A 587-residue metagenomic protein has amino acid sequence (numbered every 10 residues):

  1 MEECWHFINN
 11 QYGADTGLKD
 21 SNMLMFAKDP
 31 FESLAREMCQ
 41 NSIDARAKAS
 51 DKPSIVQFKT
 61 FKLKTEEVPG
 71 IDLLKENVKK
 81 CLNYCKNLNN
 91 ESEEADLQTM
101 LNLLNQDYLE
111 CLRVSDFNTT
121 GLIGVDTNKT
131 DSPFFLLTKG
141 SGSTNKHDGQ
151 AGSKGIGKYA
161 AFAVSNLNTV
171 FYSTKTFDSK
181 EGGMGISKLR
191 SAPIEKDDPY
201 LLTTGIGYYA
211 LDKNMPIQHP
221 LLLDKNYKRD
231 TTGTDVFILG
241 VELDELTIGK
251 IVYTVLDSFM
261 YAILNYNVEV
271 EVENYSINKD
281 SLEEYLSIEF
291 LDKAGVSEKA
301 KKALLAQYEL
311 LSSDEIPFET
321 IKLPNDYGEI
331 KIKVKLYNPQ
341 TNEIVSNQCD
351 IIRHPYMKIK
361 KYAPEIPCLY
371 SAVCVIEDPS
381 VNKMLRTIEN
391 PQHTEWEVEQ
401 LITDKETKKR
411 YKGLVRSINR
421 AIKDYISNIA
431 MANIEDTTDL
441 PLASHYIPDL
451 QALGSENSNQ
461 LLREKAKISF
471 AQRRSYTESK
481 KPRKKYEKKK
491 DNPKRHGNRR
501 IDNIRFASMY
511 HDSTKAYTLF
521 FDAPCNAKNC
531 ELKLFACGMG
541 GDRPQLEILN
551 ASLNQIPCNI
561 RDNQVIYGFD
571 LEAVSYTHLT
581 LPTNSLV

Functional and structural regions predicted by a protein language model:
M1-S115, I123-S132, V565-D570: Bergerat-fold GHKL ATPase/HATPase_c domain
G70-D96, L101, N105-L112, D178-D235 (+1 more regions): Extended charged low-complexity segments that act as oligomerization/scaffolding linkers
L88-S191: Flexible ATP-lid and adjacent glycine-rich G1/G2 motifs of the Bergerat
L239-D326: Glycine/threonine-rich ATP-lid/beta-loop region of ATP-binding domains
V241, M260-N267, Y327-P441: GHKL/Bergerat-fold ATPase module
V270-N274, P524-I560: Extended low-complexity, serine/threonine- and proline-enriched intrinsically disordered segments
S508-A527: A structural signal for beta-rich interaction modules in eukaryotic proteins
T577-T583: Conserved small/polar residues in nucleotide/adenosyl-binding loops
